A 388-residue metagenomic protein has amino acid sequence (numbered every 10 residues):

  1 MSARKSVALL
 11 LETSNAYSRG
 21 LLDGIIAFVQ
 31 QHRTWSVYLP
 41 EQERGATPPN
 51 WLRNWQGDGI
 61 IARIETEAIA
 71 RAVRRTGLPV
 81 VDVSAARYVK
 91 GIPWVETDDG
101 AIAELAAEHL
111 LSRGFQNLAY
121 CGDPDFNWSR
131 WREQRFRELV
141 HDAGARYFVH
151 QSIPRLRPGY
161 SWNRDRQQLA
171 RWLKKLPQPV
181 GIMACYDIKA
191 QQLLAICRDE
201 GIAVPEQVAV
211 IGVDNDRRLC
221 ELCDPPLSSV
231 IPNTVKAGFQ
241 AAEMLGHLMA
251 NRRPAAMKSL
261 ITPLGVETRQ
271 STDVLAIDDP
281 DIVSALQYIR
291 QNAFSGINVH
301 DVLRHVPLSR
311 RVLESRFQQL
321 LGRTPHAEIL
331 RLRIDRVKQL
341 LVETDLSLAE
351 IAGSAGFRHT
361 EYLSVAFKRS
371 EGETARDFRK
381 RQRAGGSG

Functional and structural regions predicted by a protein language model:
M1-G59, A68-H305, E314-S315, Q319 (+7 more regions): Bacterial carbohydrate/catabolite-sensing allosteric modules
R310-R311, H359-E361, V365: The DNA-contacting recognition helix of HTH DNA-binding domains and analogous helical DNA-recognition elements
L363-S364, K368, R376: C-terminal non-catalytic interaction modules
